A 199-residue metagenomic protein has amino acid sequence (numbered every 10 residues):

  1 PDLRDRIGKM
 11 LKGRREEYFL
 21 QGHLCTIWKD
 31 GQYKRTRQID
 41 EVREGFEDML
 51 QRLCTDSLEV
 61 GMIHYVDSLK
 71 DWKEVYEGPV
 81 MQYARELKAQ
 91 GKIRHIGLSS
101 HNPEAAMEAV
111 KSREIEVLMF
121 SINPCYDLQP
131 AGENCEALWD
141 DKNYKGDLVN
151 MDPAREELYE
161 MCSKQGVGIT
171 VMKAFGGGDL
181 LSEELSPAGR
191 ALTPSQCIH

Functional and structural regions predicted by a protein language model:
P1, Q21, S57-I63, G97-L98 (+1 more regions): Short beta-strand segments at enzyme active-site cores
P1-G22, D56, Y83, A89: N-terminal binding-site loop/beta-alpha segment at the start of enzyme catalytic domains that lines or forms
M10, V66-H199: Beta/alpha (TIM)-barrel catalytic core signal, keyed to glycine-rich beta->alpha loops juxtaposed to Asp/Glu that bind
E17-Y18, L58, I93, I115: Local beta-strand N-terminus motif with an aromatic residue
Q21-Y33, M62-Y65, V171, F175-L181: N-terminal small/glycine-rich loop or linker at the start of catalytic domains across soluble metabolic enzymes
L24-R43, L69-K73, E183-L192: Active-site mouth loops of central-metabolism enzymes
D40-L50, Y83: Short, well-ordered amphipathic alpha-helical segments that serve as non-catalytic structural scaffolds within diverse
D48-W72: Active-site groove signature of glycoside hydrolases
